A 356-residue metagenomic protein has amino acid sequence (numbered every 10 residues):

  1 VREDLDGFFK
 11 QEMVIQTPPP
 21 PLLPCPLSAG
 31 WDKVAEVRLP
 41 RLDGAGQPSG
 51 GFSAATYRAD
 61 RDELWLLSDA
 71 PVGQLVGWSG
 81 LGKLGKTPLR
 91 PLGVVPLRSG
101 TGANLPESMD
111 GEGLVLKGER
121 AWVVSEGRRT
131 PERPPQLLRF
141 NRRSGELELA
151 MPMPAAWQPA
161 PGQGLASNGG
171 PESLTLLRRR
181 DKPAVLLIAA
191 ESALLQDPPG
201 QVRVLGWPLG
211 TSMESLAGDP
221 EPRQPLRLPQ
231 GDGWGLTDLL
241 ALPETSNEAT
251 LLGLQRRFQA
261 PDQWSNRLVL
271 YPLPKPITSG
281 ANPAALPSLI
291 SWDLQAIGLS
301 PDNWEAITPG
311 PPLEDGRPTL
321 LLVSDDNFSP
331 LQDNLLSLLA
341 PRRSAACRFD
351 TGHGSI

Functional and structural regions predicted by a protein language model:
V1-I356: Sequence/structural signature of beta-propeller domains
